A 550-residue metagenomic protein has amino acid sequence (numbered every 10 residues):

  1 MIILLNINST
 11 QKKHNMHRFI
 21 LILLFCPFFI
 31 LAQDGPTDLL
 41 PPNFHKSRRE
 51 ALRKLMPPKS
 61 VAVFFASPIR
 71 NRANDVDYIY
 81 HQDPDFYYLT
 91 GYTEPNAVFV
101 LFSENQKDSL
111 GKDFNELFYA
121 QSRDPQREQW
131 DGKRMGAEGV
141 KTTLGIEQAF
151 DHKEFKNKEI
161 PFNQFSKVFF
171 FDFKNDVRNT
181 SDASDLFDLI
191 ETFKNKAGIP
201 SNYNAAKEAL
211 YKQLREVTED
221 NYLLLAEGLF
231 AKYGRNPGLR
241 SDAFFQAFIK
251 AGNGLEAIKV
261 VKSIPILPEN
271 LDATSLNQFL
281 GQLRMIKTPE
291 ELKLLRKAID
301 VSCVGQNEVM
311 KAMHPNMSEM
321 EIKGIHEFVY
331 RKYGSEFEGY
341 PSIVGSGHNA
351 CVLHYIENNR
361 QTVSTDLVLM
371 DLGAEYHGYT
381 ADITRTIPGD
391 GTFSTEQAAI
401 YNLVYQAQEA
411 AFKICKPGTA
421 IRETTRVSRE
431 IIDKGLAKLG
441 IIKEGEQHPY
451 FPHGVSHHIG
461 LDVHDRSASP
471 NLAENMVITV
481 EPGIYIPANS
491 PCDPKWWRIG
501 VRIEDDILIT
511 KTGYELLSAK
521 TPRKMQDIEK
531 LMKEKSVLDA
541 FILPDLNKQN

Functional and structural regions predicted by a protein language model:
M1-N6, K12: Short, positively charged and aromatic/hydrophobic N-terminal segments
K12-F19: Positively charged n-region of N-terminal signal peptides that target proteins for export
F19-F28: Sec-dependent N-terminal signal peptides
Q33-N550: Active-site neighborhoods and metal-handling regions in enzymes and metal-associated proteins
